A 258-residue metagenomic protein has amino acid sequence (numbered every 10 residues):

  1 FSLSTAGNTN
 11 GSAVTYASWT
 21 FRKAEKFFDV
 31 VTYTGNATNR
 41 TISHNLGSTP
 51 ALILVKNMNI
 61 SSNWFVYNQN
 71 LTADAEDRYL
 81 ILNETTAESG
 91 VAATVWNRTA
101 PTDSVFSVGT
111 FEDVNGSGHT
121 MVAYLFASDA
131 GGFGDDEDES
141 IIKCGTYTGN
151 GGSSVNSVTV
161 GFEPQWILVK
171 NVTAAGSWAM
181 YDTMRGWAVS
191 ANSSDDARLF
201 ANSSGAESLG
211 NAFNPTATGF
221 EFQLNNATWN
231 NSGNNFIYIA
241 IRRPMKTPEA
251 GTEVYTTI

Functional and structural regions predicted by a protein language model:
F1-I258: Surface-exposed molecular-recognition determinants
